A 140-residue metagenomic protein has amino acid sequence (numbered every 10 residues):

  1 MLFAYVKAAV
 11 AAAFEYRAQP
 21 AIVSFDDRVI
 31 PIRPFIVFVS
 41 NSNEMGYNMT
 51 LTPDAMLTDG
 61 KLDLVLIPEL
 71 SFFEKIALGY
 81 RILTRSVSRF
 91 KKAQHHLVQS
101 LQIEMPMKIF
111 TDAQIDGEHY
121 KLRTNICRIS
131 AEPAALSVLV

Functional and structural regions predicted by a protein language model:
M1-V140: Long C-terminal subdomains/extensions of small-metabolite kinases
